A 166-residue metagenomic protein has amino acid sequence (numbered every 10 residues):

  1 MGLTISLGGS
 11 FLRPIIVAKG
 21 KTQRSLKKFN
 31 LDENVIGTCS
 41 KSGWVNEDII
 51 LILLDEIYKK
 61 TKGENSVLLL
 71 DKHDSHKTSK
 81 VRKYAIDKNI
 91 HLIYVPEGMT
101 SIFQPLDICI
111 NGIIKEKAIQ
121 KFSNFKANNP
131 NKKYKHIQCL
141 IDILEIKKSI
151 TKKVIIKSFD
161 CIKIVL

Functional and structural regions predicted by a protein language model:
M1-L166: RecA-like helicase/translocase P-loop NTPase motor core
